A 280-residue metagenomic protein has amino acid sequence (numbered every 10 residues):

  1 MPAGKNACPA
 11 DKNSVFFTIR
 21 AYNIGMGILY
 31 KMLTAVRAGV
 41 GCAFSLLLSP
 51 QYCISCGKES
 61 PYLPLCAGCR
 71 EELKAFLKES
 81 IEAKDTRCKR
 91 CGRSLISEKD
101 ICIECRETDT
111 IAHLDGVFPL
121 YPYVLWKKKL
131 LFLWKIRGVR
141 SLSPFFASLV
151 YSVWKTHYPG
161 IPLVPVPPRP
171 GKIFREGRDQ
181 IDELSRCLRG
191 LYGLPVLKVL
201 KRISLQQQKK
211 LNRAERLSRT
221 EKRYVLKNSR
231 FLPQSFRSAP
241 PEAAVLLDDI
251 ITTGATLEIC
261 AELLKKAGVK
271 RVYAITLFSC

Functional and structural regions predicted by a protein language model:
K5-C280: Glycine-rich phosphate/pyrophosphate-handling loop used in enzymes and phosphotransfer proteins
